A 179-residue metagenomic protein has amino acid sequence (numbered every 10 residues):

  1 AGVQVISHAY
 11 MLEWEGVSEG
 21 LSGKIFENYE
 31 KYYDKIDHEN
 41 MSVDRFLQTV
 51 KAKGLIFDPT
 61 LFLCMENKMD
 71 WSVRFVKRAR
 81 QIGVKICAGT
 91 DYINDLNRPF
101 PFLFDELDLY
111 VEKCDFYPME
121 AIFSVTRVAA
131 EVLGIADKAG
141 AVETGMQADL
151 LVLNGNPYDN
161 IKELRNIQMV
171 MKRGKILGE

Functional and structural regions predicted by a protein language model:
A1-W71, Y92-N94, L133, N154: Active-site core of metal-dependent hydrolases
S42, P99-F102, N166: Short acidic-hydrophobic sequence patches enriched in Asp/Glu that either
A52, F104-D105, R165: Short, solvent-exposed loop/turn segments at the edges of secondary structure
D70-N154: His/Asp/Glu-enriched, well-ordered alpha-helical/loop segment that forms or immediately abuts the divalent-metal
R127, T144-E179: C-terminal cap of metal-dependent C-N hydrolases
